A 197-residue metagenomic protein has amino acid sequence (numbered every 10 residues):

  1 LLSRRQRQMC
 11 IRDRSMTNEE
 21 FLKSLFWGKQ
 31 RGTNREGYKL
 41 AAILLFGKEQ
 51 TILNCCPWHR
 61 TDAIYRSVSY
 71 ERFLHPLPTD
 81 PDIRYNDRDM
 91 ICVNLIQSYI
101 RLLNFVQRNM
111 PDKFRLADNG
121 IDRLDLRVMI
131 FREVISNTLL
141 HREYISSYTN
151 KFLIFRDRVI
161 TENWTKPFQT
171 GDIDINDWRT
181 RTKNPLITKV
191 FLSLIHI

Functional and structural regions predicted by a protein language model:
L1-R7, I11, I195-H196: Single conserved hydrophobic/aromatic residue that forms the stacking wall/gate of nucleotide- or nucleobase-binding
Q6, A41-A42, F46-S98, L126-L194: Conserved beta-strand-loop-beta-strand hairpin that lines the nucleotide-binding pocket of ATP/GTP-utilizing enzymes
R12-I52: Extended, Lys/Arg-enriched charged tracts that mediate electrostatic binding to polyanionic substrates
T17-F21, A117-L124, F152-I154: Long, charged, glycine-rich C-terminal linkers/tails
F21-S24, F105, V190: Residues that form generic nucleotide/phosphate-binding pockets
F26-K29, V106-F114, R142-E143: Structural motif corresponding to the C-terminal cap of alpha-helices
I91-G120: Helix-hairpin-helix/helix-loop-helix acidic hairpins
